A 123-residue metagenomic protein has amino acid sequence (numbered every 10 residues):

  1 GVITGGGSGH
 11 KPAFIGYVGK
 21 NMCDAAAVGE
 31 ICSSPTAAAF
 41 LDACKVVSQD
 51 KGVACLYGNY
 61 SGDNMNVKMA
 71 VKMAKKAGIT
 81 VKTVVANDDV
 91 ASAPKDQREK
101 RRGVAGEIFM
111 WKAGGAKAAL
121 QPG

Functional and structural regions predicted by a protein language model:
G1-G123: N-terminal loops that bind phosphate or other acidic moieties and the adjacent beta-alpha structural core
